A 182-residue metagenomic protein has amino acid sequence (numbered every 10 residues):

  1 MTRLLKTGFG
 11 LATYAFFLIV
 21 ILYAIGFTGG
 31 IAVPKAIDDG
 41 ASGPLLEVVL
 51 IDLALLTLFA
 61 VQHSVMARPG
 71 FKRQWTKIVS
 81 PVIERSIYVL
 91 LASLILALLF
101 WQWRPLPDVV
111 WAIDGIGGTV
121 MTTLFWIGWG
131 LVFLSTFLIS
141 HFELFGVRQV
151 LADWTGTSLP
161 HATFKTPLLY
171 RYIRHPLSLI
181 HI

Functional and structural regions predicted by a protein language model:
T2-Y14: Alpha-helical transmembrane segments and their helix-start/interface "positive-inside/aromatic belt" motifs in integral
F16-V33: Alpha-helical transmembrane segments of multi-pass membrane proteins
G30-A41, K72-W75, P105-G115: Membrane-interface helix termini and inter-helical loops of multi-pass transporters
D39-L45, Q74-L91: Juxtamembrane helix-capping/reentrant segments at transmembrane boundaries
G43-L56, G117-F133: Alpha-helical transmembrane segments
L56-R68, L98-Q102, F125-R148: Transmembrane alpha-helical segments that form the membrane-embedded catalytic/substrate-channel core of multi-pass
V150-S178: Active-site-proximal inter-transmembrane loops
I180-I182: Conserved small/polar residues in nucleotide/adenosyl-binding loops
